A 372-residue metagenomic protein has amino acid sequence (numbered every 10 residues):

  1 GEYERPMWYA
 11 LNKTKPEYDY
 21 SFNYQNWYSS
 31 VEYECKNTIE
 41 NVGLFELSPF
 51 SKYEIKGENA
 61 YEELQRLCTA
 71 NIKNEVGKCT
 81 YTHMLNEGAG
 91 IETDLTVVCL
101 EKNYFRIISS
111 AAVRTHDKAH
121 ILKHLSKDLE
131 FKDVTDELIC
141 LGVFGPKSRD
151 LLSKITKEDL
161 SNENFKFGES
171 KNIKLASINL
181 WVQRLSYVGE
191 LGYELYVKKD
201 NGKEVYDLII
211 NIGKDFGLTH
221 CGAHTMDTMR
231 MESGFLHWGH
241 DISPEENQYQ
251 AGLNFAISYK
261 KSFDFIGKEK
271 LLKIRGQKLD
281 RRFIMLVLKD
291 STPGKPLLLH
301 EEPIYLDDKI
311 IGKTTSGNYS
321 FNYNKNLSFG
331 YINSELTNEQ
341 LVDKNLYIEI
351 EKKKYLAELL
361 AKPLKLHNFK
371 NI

Functional and structural regions predicted by a protein language model:
G1-I372: Glycine/proline-enriched, intrinsically flexible loops and inter-domain linkers
